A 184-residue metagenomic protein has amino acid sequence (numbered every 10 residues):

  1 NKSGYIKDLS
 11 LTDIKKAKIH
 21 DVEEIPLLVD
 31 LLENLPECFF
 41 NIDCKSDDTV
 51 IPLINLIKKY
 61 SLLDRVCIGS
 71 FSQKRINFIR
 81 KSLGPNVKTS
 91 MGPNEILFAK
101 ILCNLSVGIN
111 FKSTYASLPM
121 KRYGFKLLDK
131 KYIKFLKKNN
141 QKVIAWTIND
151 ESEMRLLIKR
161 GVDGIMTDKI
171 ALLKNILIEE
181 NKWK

Functional and structural regions predicted by a protein language model:
N1-K88, I109-N139: Metal-dependent phosphodiesterase/phospholipase catalytic core, i.e., the His/Asp/Glu-rich active-site region
K18-I25, K100-K184: C-terminal active-site rim and adjoining tail of enzyme catalytic domains
D47-D48, I96, L172: Solvent-exposed loop/turn segments at secondary-structure junctions within structured extracellular/periplasmic domains
D64-G69, P85-I96, G164-D168, W183-K184: Short hydrophobic/aromatic-enriched beta-strand-loop microsegments
S70, P93-E95, A145-E151: Glycine-rich beta-to-alpha transition loops that act as phosphate-gripper elements at the mouths of alpha/beta enzyme
R75, I96-F98, S152: Flexible, glycine-rich phosphate/dinucleotide-binding loops and adjacent beta-alpha linkers at cofactor/substrate
